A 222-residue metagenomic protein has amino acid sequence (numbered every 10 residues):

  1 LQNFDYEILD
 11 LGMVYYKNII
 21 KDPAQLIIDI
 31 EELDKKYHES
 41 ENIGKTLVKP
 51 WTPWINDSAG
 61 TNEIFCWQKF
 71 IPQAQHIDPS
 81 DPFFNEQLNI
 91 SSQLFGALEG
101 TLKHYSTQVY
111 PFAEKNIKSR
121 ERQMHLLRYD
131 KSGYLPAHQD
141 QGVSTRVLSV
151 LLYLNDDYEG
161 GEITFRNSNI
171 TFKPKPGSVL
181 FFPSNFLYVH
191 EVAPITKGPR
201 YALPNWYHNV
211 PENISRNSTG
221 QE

Functional and structural regions predicted by a protein language model:
L1-F112: Non-heme Fe(II)/2-oxoglutarate
F4-D5, E114-N116, Q139-G142, I170 (+1 more regions): Beta-strand elements of modular eukaryotic interaction domains
Q108-M124: A short coil-to-beta-strand element that immediately follows conserved catalytic motifs
L126-G142: Conserved short histidine dyad/triad with adjacent acidic residue
S132-G133, V143-R146, D157-E222: Catalytic core of Fe(II)/2-oxoglutarate
